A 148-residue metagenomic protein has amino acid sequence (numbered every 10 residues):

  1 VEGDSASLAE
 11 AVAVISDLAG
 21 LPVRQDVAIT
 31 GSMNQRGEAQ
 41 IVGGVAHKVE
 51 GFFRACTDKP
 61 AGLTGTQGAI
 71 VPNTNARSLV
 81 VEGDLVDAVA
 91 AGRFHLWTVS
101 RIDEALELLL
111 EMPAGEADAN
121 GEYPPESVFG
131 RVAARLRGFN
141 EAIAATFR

Functional and structural regions predicted by a protein language model:
V1-R148: Peripheral, non-AAA+ core regions of ATP-driven protein-machinery
